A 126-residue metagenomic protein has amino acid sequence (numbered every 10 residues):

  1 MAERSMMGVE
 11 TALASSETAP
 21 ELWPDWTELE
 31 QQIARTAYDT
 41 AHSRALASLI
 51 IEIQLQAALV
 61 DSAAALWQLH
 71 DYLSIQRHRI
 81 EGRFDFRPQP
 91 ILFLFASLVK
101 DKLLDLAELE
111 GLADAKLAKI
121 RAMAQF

Functional and structural regions predicted by a protein language model:
A2-F126: Acidic, Ser/Pro/Thr-rich low-complexity regulatory regions and the short amphipathic helical interaction modules they
